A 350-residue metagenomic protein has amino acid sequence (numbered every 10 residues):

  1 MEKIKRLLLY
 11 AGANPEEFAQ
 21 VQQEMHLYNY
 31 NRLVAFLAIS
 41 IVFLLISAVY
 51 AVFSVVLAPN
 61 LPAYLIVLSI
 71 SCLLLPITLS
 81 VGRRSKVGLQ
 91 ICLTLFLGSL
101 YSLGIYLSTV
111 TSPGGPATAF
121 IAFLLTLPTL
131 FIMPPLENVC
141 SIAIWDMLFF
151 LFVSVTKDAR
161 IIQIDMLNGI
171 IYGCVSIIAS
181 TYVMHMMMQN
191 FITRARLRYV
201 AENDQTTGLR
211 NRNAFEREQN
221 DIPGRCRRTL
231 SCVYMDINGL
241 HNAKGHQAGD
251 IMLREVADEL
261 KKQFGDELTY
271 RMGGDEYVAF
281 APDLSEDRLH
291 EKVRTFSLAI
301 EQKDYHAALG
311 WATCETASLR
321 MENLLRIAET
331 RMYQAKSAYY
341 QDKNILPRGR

Functional and structural regions predicted by a protein language model:
M1-Q20: Non-catalytic regulatory/interaction regions at protein termini and inter-domain linkers
Y10, V34, A63-L65, L136 (+1 more regions): N-terminal membrane insertion elements
I39-T126: Hydrophobic transmembrane alpha-helices and their membrane-interface boundaries in multi-pass, membrane-anchored
R83-G88, T129-S141: Membrane-helix interface "capping/anchor" motifs
T94, V139-F150: Central hydrophobic cores of alpha-helical transmembrane segments in multi-pass integral membrane proteins
I192-R210, Y234: Amphipathic HAMP/coiled-coil signal-transducing linker helices that couple sensory inputs to cytosolic output domains
N211-S231, N238-K262, Y270-G274, V278-A279 (+3 more regions): Conserved long alpha-helical elements within nucleotide-processing catalytic cores of c-di-GMP signaling and class III
H290-S297, E301, C314-R350: Catalytic-core segments of nucleotide cyclases and related cyclic-nucleotide turnover enzymes
